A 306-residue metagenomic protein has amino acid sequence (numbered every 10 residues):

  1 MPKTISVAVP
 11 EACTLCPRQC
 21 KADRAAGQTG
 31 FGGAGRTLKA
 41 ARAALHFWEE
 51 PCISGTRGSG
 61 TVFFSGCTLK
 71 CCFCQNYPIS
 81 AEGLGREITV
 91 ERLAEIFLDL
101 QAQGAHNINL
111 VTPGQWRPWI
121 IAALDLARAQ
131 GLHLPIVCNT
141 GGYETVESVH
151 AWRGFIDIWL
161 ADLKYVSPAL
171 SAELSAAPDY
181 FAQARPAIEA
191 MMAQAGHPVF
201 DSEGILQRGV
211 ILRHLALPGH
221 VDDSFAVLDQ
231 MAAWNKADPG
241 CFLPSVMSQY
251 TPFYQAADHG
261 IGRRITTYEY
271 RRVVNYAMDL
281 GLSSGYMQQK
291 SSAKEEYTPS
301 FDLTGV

Functional and structural regions predicted by a protein language model:
M1-Q28, H197-V306: Auxiliary Fe-S-binding modules of radical SAM enzymes
M1-T68, C72, N76-A81, F301-L303: N-terminal [4Fe-4S]-dependent radical SAM core
A22, S80, G114, Y165 (+1 more regions): Flexible, active-site-proximal loop/turn residues at the rims of small-molecule/cofactor binding pockets and catalytic
A40-T61, E95-P113, M287: Short Fe-S-cluster ligation motifs
C72-N76, E82-E87, I120-A123, S148-A151: Short, conserved acidic/polar surface loops in the N-terminal third of protein domains
P78-N107, Y276: Conserved alpha-helical substructure of the radical SAM core
T89, Q115-W116, S292-A293: Positions that flank functional sites
E95-H259: Conserved AdoMet/S-adenosylmethionine-binding subsite of the radical SAM
